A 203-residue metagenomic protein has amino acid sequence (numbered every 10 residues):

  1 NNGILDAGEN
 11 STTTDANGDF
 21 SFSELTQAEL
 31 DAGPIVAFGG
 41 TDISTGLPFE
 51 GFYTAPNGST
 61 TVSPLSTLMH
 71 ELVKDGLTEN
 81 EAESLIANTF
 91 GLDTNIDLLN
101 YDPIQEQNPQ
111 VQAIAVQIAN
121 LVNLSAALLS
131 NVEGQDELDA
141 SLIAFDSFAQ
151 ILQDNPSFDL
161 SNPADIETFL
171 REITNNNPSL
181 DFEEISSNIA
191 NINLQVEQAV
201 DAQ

Functional and structural regions predicted by a protein language model:
N1-Q203: Feature for extracytoplasmic/surface-facing segments of secreted or surface-associated proteins, emphasizing
